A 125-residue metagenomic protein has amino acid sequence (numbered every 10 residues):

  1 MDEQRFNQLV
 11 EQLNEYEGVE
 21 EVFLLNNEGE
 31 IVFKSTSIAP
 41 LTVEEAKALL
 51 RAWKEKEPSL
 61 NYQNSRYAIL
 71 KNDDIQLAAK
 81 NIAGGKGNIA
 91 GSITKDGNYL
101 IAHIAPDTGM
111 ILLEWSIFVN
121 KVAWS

Functional and structural regions predicted by a protein language model:
M1-S125: Non-catalytic interaction/Regulatory regions outside core domains
